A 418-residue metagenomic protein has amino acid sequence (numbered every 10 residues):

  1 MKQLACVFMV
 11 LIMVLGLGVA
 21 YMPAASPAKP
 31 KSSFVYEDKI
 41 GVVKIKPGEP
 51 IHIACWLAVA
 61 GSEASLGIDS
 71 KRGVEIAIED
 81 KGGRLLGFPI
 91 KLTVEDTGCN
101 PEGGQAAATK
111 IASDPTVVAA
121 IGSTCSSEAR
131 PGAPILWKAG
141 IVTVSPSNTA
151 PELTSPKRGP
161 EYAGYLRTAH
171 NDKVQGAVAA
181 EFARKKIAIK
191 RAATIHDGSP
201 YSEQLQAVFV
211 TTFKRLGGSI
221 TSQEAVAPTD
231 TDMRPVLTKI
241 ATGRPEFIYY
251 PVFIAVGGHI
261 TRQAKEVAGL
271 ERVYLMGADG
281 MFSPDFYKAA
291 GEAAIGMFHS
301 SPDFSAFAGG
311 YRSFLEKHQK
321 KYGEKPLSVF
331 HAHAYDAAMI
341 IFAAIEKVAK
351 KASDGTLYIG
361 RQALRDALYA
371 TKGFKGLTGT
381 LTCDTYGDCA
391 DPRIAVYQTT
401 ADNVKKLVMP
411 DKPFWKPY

Functional and structural regions predicted by a protein language model:
L4-L11, G16-Y418: Extracytosolic ligand-binding ectodomains
